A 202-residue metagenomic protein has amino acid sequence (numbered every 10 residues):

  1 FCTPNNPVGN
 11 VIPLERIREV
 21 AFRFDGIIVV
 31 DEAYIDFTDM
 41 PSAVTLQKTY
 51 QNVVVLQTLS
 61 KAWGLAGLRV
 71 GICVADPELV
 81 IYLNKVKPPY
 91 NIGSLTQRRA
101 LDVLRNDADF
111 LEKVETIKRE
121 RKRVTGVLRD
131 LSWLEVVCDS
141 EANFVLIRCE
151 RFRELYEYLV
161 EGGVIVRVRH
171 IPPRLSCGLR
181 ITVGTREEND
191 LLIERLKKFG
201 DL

Functional and structural regions predicted by a protein language model:
F1-P4, I28-D31, V137-S140: Short beta-strands and strand-loop turn motifs
P7-I28, E32-A62: Active-site pre-lysine segment of PLP-dependent enzymes
E15, E161-G162, I171-L202: PLP-dependent enzyme catalytic core of the Aspartate aminotransferase-like
N52-D130, V136-V137: PLP-dependent aminotransferase class I/II
G67, E141-A142, P173-C177: Short acidic/glycine-enriched loop/turn segments that link adjacent beta-strands
A75, I147-E150, V183-T185: Short beta-strand-to-loop capping motifs
I117-K118, D130-G162, L179: Conserved PLP-binding catalytic core of the aspartate aminotransferase-like
